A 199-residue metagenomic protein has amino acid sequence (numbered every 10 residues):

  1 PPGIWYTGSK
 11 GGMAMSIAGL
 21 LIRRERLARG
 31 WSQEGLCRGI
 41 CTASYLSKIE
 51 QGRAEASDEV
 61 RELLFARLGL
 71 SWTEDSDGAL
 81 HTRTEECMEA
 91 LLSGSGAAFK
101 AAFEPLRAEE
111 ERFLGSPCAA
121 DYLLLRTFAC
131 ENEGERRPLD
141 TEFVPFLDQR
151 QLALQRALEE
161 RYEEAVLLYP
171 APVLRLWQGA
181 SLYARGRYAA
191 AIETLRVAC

Functional and structural regions predicted by a protein language model:
G3-A28: A short, Lys/Arg-rich alpha-helix, primarily the initiator
R29-K48: Short alpha-helical DNA-recognition segment
S57-E74: DNA major-groove recognition helix of helix-turn-helix/homeodomain DNA-binding modules
G69-E85: Short C-terminal boundary/hinge segments that cap the last helix of small helical domains
H81-E85, L124, R150, A157 (+2 more regions): TPR/TPR-like alpha-solenoid signature
A98-L106, G134-F146, R161-Y169, A189-A198: Alpha-helical repeat scaffolds
